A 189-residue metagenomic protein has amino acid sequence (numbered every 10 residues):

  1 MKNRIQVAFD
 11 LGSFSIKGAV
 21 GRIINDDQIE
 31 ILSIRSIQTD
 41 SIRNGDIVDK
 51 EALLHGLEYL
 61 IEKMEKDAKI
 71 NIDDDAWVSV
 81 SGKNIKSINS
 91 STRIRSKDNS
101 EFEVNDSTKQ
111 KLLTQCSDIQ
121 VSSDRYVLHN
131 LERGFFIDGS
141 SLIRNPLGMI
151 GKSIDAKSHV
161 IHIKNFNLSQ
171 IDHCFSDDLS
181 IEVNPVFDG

Functional and structural regions predicted by a protein language model:
M1-S15, R22-A76, V80-G189: Nucleotide/phosphate-binding catalytic cleft detector across ATP-hydrolyzing and phosphate-transferring enzymes
